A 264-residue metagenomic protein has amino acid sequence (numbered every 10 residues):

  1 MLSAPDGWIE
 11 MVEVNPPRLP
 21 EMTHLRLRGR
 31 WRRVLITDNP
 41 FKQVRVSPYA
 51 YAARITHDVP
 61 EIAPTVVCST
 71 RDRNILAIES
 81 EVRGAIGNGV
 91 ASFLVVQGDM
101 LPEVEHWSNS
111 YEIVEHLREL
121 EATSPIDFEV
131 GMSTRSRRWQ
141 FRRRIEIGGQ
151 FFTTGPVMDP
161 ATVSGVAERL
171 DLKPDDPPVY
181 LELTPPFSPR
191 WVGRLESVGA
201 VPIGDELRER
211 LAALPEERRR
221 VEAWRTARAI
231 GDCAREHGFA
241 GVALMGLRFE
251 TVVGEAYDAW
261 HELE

Functional and structural regions predicted by a protein language model:
M1-N15, L19, T56-H57: N-terminal amphipathic alpha-helix/helix-capping segment at the start of soluble metabolic enzymes
L2-A4, H24-R30, Y49-E61, V82-V90 (+4 more regions): Acidic (Asp/Glu)-rich catalytic clusters
W8-V14, R32-I36, P64-C68, F93-V95 (+5 more regions): Hydrophobic faces of well-ordered beta-strands that scaffold small-molecule active sites in alpha/beta enzyme cores
V12-R18, L94-R135, E168-D232, L247-E264: Active-site pocket-lining/capping segments in soluble small-molecule metabolic enzymes
P16-R28, I75-R83, S136-R144, A223-C233: Short, acidic/polar
R28-A50, V95-W107, G149-R169, L244-A256: Glycine-rich, proline-tolerant flexible connector loops at the mouths of alpha/beta enzymes
R33-S80, G84: Metabolite-binding pocket within alpha/beta catalytic cores that recognizes anionic/polar moieties
E115-H116, S136-I147, T162: Active-site glycine-rich loop that binds ribose-phosphate moieties when present
